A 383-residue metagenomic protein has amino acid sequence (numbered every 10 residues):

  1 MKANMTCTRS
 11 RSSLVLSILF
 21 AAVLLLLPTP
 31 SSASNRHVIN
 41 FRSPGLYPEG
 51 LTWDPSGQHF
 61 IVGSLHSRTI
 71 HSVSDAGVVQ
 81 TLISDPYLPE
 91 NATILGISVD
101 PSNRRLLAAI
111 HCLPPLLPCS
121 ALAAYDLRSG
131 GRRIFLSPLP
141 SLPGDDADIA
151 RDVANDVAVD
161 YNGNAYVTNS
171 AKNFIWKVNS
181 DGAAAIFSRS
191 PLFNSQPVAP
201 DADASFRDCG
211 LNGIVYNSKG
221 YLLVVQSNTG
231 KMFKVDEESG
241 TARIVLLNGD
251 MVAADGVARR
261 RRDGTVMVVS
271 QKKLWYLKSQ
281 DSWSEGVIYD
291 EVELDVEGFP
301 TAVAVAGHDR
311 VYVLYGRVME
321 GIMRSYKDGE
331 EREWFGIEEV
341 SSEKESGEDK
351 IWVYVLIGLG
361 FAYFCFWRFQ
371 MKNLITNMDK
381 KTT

Functional and structural regions predicted by a protein language model:
L27-P48: A short helix->beta-strand "capping" segment at the edge of beta-propeller domains
H37-N40, V79-Y87, R133-P140, A185-L192 (+4 more regions): Beta-propeller fold detector
R42-H59, Y87-P114, P140-A165, F193-L222 (+3 more regions): Beta-rich, blade/repeat-based domains predominating in secreted/periplasmic proteins but also intracellular
I61-D85: Beta-propeller domains
L65, H111-L113, S170-K172, S180 (+5 more regions): Short loop/turn segments immediately following the C-termini of beta-strands
S74-V78, D126-G130, N179-A183, D236-G240 (+2 more regions): Short loop/turn segments that connect beta-strands within beta-propeller blades
C119-S129, K327-E345: Beta-propeller blade signature
S342-G358: Juxtamembrane/start-of-transmembrane alpha-helix segments at the extracytoplasmic/lumenal side of membrane anchors
